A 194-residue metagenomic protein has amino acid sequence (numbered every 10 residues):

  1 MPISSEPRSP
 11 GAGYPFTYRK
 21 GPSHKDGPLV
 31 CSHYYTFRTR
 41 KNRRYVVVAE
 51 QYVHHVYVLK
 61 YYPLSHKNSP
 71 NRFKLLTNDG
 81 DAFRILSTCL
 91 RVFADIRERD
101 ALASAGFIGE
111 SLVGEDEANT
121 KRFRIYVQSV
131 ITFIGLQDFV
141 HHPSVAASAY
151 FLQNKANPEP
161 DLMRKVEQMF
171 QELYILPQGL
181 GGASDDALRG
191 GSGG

Functional and structural regions predicted by a protein language model:
M1-G194: Non-catalytic substrate-recognition and accessory regions of acyl/acetyltransferase enzymes
